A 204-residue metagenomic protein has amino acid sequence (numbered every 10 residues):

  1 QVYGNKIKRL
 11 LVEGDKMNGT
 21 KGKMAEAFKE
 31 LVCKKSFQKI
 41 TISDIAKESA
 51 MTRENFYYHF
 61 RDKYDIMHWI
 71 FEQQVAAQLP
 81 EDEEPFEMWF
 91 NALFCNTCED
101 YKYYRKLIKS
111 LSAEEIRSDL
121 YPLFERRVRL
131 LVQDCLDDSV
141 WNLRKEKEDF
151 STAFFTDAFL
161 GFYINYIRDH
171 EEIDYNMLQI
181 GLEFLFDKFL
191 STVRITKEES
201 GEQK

Functional and structural regions predicted by a protein language model:
V2-K35, K39, D44: Basic, helix-initiating cap at the start of DNA-binding domains
T41-I42, I70-L79: Short, basic, alpha-helical segments at the C-terminal edge of helix-turn-helix-like DNA-binding modules
A50-F60: Short hydrophobic/aromatic patch on the recognition helix
Y64-M67: A secondary-structure capping/hinge motif
L79-K109, A113: Hydrophobic alpha-helical connector segments
A92-C95, E114-V140, E146-G161, S191: Amphipathic alpha-helical packing segments from all-alpha helical-bundle domains
E146-R168, I173-F189: Hydrophobic alpha-helical segments that form the core of small-molecule binding pockets and/or dimer interfaces
